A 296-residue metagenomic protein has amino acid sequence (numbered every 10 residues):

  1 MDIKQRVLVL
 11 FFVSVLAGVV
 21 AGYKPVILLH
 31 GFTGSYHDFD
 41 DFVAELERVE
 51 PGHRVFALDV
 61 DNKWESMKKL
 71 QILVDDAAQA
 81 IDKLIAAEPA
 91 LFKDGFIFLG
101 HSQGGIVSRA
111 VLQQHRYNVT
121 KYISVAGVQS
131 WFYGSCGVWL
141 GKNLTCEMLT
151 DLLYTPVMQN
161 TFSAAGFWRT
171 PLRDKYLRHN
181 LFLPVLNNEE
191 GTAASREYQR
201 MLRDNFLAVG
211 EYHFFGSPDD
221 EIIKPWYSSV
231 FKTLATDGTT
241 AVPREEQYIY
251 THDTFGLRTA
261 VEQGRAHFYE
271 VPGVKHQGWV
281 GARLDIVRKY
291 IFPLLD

Functional and structural regions predicted by a protein language model:
K4-G22: Cleavable N-terminal signal peptides of Sec/SRP-targeted secreted and luminal proteins
G18-V20, K83-F92, S195-F206, T259: Surface-exposed acidic, glycine-flexible loop patches that form ligand/cofactor-binding and adhesion interfaces
A21-V55, D59: Short, surface-exposed "cap/lid" segments of acyl-processing enzymes
K24-V26, H30, Q71-R178: Serine-dependent carboxylesterase/thioesterase catalytic core of lipase-like alpha/beta-hydrolase/SGNH enzymes
F32-G34, N62-W64, Q103-I106, G127-W131 (+2 more regions): Solvent-exposed loop/turn segments at secondary-structure junctions within structured extracellular/periplasmic domains
D40, K69, Y133-V138, K224-S228 (+1 more regions): Short aromatic-enriched loop/helix-cap "lid" or pocket-rim segments at secondary-structure transitions that line
T161-W226: Serine-hydrolase catalytic core
M201-D296: C-terminal catalytic-base region of ester-bond hydrolases, centering on the histidine of the charge-relay
